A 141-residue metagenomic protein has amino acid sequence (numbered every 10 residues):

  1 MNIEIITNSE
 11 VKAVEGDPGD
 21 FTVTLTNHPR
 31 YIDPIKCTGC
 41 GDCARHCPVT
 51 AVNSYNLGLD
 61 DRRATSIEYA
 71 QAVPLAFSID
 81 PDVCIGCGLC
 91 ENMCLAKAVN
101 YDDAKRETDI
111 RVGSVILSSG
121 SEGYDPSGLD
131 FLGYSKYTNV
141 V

Functional and structural regions predicted by a protein language model:
M1-E4, K136-T138: A short helix-to-beta-strand connector/capping loop
N2-E4, G16-P18, T22, T38 (+4 more regions): Iron-sulfur cluster-binding cysteine motifs and their immediate structural context in ferredoxin-like electron-transfer
N8-K12: Conserved SAM/SAH-binding loop
F21, N27-P34, T38: Cys/His-rich Zn2+-binding cysteine-cluster or related metal-binding knuckle/ribbon modules and their
Y31-P34, R106-S114: Core beta-strand elements of the Rossmann-like FAD/NAD(P) dinucleotide-binding domain in flavoenzyme oxidoreductases
G113-V115, N139-V140: Beta-sheet entry/capping signal
S118-S119: Short, well-ordered coil/turn residues at beta-beta hairpins and beta-strand->alpha-helix junctions within
S127-V141: A short, gly/pro- and small-residue-rich
